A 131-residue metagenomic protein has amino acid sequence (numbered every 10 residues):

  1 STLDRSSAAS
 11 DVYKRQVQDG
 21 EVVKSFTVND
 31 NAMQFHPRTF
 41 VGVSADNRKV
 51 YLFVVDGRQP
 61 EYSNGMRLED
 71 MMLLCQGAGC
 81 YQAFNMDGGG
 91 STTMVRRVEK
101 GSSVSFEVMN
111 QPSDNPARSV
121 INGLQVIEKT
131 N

Functional and structural regions predicted by a protein language model:
T2-A9, Y13: Single conserved hydrophobic/aromatic residue that forms the stacking wall/gate of nucleotide- or nucleobase-binding
Q16: Short aromatic-centered micro-motifs
G20: Histidine/lysine/aspartate-rich catalytic loop segments that bind and position anionic ligands
S25-Y81, S91-N131: Conserved, well-ordered active-site substructure
